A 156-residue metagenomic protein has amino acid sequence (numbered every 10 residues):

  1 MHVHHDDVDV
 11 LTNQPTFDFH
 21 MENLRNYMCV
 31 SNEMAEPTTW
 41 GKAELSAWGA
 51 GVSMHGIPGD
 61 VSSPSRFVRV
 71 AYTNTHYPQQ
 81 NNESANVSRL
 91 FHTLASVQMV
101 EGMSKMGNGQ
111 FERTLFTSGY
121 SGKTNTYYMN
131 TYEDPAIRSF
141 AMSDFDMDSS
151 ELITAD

Functional and structural regions predicted by a protein language model:
M1-V3: Internal, conserved structured core segments that host functional sites
D7-D156: C-terminus-biased signal that marks the final domain/tail of proteins
